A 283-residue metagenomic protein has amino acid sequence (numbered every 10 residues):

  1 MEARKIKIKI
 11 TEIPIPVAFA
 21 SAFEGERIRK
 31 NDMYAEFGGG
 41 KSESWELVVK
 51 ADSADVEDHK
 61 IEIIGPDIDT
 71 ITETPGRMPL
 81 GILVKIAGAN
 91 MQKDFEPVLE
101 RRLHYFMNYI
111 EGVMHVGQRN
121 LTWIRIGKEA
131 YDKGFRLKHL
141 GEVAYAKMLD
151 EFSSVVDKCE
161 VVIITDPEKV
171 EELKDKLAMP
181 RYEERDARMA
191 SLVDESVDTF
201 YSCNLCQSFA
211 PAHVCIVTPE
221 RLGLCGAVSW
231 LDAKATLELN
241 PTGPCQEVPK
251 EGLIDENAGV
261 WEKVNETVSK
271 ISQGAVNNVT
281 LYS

Functional and structural regions predicted by a protein language model:
M1-S283: Cysteine-centered metal-binding/redox modules
